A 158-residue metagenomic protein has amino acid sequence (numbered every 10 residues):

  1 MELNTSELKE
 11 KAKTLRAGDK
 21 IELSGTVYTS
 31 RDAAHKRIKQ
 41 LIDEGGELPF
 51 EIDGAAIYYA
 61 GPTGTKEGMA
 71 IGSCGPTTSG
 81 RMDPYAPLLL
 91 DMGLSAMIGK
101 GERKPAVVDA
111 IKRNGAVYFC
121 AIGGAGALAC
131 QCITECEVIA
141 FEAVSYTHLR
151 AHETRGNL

Functional and structural regions predicted by a protein language model:
M1-E7: Short, structured beta-strand/loop micro-motifs enriched in basic residues and often containing a Trp
T26-I111: Conserved mixed alpha/beta catalytic, RNA-binding, or beta-rich assembly cores of soluble enzyme, regulatory
T77-M82, A121, A140-Y146: Active-site glycine-rich loop that binds ribose-phosphate moieties when present
K104-A106, G124-C130, Y146: Short gly/pro/ser/thr-enriched loop/turn and capping motifs at secondary-structure boundaries
T147-T154: Conserved small/polar residues in nucleotide/adenosyl-binding loops
